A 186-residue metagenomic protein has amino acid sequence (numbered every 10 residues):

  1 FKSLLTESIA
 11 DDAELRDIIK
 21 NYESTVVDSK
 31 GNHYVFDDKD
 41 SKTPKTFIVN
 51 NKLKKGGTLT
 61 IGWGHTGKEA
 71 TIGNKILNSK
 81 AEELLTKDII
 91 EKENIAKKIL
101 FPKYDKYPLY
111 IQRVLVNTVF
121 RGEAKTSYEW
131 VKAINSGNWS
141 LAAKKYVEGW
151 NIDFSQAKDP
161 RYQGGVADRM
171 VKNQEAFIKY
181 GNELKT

Functional and structural regions predicted by a protein language model:
F1-K2, T6-E7: Proteolytic processing junctions in secreted/extracellular precursors, especially proprotein convertase/trypsin-like
A13-V27, V114-V119: Short, functionally critical alpha-helical segments immediately adjacent to catalytic or ligand/cofactor-binding
I19, I61, L115-V116, A142 (+1 more regions): Residue-level detector of buried hydrophobic side-chain packing in well-ordered secondary-structure elements
K20-S24, T86, I90-F101, F120-A124 (+4 more regions): Sec-exported extracytoplasmic/periplasmic mature domains
V26-K55, K106: Catalytic glycan-binding domains that act on GlcNAc-containing polysaccharides
K45-N74, L85, I89, E93: Substrate-binding/active-site groove segments that recognize and process beta-1,4-linked N-acetyl-hexosamine
E69-P102, L109-R113, N117-V131: Alpha-helical segment that forms one wall of the substrate-binding/catalytic cleft in peptidoglycan-active domains
A124-T186: Long, amphipathic alpha-helical surface segments
